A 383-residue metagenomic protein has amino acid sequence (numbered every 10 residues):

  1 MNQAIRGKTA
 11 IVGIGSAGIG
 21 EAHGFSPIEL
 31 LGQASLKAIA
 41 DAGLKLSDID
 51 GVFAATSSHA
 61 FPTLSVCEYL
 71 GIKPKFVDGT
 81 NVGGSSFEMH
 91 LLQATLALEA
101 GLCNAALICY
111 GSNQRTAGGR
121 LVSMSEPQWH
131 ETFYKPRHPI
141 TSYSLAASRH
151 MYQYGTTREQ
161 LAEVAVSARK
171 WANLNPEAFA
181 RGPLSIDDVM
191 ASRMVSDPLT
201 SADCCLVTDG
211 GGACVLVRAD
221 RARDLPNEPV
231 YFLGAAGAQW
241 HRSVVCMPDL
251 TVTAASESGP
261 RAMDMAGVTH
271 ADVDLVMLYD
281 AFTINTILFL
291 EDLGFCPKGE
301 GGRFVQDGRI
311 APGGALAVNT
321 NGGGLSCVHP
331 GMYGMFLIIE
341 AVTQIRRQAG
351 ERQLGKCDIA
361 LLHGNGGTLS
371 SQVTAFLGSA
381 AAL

Functional and structural regions predicted by a protein language model:
M1-F25, E163, M194-E257, R261 (+6 more regions): Condensing-enzyme catalytic core mediating Claisen C-C bond formation in acyl metabolism
M1-S85, H150-T157, F179-S185, P198 (+2 more regions): Conserved active-site "lid/cap" helical segment
Q3-G7, A55-E131, K135-S142, A180-L206 (+3 more regions): Conserved catalytic cysteine-centered active-site region of acyl-thioester-dependent Claisen-condensing enzymes
L46-A55, V77-N81, A106-G111, E159-V166 (+5 more regions): Beta-strand segments within the central parallel beta-sheet cores of soluble alpha/beta enzyme folds
H59-Y69, V244-P248, D280-R303, G314 (+2 more regions): Short glycine/threonine-rich loop-to-helix capping motif typified by GTGT followed within a few residues by an Asp-Pro
V82-S112, I140-L174, C214-D220, V328-A349: Active-site-proximal alpha-helical scaffold in enzymes
V252-S256, P260-T283, D292, L325-H329: Extended C-terminal subregions enriched in glycine
